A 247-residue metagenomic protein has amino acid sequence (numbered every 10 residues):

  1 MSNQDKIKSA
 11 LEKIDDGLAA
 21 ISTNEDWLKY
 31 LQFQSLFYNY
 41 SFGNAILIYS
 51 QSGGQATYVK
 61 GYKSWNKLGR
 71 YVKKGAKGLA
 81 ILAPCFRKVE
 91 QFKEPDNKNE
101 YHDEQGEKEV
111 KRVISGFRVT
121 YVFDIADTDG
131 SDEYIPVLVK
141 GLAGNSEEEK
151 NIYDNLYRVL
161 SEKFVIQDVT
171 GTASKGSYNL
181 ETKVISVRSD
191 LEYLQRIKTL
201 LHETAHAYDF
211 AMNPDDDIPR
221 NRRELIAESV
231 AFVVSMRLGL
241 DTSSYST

Functional and structural regions predicted by a protein language model:
M1-T247: N-terminal accessory/interface modules of nucleic-acid-binding and processing proteins
